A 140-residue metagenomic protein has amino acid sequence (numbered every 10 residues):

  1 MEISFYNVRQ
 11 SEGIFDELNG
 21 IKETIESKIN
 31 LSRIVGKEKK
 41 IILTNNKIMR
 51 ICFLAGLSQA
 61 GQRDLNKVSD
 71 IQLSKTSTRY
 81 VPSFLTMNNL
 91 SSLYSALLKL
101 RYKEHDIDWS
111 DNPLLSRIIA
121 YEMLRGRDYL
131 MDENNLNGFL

Functional and structural regions predicted by a protein language model:
M1-K37, R50, Q62-L140: Charged, low-complexity intrinsically disordered terminal regions and linker tails
E38-I42: Short basic helix-loop element that most often maps to the first helix and adjoining turn of HTH DNA-binding modules
L43-F53: Short amphipathic alpha-helical segments
A55-R63: Short, basic alpha-helical nucleic acid-contact segments in DNA-binding proteins and DNA transaction factors
